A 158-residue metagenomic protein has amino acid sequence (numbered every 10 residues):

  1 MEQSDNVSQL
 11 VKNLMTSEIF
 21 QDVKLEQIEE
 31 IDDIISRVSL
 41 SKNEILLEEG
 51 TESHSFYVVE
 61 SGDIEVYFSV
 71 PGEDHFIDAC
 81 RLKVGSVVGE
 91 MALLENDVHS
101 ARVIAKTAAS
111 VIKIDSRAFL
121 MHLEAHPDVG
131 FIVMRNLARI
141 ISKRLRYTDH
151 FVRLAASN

Functional and structural regions predicted by a protein language model:
M1-N158: Cytosolic regulatory regions built on CNB/CRP/Popeye-like sensor folds
